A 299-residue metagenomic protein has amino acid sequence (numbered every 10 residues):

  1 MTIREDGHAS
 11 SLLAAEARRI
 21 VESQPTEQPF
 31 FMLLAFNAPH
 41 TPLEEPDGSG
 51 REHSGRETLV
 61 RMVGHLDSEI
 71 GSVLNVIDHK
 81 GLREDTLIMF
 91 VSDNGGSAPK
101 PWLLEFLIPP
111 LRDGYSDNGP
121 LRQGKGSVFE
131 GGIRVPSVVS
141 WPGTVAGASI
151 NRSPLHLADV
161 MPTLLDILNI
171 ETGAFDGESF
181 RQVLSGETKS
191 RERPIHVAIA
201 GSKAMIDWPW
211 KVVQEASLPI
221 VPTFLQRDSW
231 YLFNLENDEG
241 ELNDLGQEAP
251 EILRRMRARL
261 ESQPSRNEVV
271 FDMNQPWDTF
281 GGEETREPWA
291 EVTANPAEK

Functional and structural regions predicted by a protein language model:
M1-E27: Active-site-proximal alpha/beta segments of enzymes that process anionic O-linked groups
A17-R61, S97-P99, L103-L104: Active-site His/acidic residue clusters
P25-M32, L82-I88, R191-R193, D207-W210: Loop/turn elements at helix/coil->beta-strand transitions in domains of secreted/extracellular proteins
F30-A35, V63, I70, I77 (+4 more regions): Beta-strand elements within well-structured catalytic alpha/beta cores of enzymes that handle phosphate/sulfate esters
L33-P42, F90-A98, D176, V197-G201 (+1 more regions): Short, solvent-exposed turn/loop segments enriched in Gly/Ser/Thr/Pro and often Arg
P42-E44, R51, G55-R56, H79-T144 (+1 more regions): Histidine-centered active-site microenvironments of extracellular/periplasmic hydrolases and transferases
A98, W102, F106-V128, V145-S149 (+1 more regions): C-terminal cap/loop subdomain of S1 sulfatases and analogous C-terminal strand-loop tails that border
R112, V160, L218, L225-S229 (+1 more regions): Long, internal low-complexity/basic segments
